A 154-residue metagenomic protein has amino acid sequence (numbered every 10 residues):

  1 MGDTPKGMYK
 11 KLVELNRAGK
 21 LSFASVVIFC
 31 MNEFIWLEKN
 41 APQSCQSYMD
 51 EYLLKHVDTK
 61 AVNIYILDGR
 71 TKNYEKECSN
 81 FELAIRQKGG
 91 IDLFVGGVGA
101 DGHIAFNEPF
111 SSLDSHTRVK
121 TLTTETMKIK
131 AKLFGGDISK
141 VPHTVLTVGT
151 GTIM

Functional and structural regions predicted by a protein language model:
M1, M31-E33, L67-R70, G97-V98 (+2 more regions): Fold-independent oxyanion-binding glycine-rich loops and adjacent beta-strand/coil segments at enzyme active sites
M1-A18: Glycine-rich N-terminal segment of FAD-binding domains in flavoprotein oxidoreductases, spanning the beta-loop-helix
D3-M8, L83-P109: A glycine-rich beta-strand to alpha-helix segment that forms a phosphate/ribose-binding loop at ligand/cofactor sites
L12-L15, P42-C45, N80, I104 (+1 more regions): Short, glycine/charged-enriched secondary-structure capping and boundary segments
G19-S22, L113-S115: A short alpha->loop->secondary-structure connector
L21-V95, I153: Ligand-binding beta-strand-loop-alpha-helix segment within the catalytic cores of soluble metabolic enzymes
A105-T150: Class I SAM-dependent methyltransferase SAM-binding "motif I" and its flanking Rossmann-like core
